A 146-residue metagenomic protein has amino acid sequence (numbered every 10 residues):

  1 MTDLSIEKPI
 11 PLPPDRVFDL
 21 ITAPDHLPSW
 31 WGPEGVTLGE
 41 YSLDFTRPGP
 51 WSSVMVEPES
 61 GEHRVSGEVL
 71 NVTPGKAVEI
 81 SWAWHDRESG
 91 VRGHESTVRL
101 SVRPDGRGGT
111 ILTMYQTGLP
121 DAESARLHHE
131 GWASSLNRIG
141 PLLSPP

Functional and structural regions predicted by a protein language model:
M1-L38: Hydrophobic ligand-binding cavity/cleft-lining segments
K8, Y41, V65-N71, E95-P104: Hydrophobic/aromatic beta-strand elements that line small-molecule binding cavities or substrate pockets in beta-rich
P14-D15, F45-T46, L70-A77, S101-I111: A short, structured loop/turn motif at beta-sheet edges
V17, L27, W51, V69 (+4 more regions): Hydrophobic pocket/interface hotspot
T22, L136-S144: Short amphipathic alpha-helical signal-transduction/dimerization elements
G39-A83: Glycine-rich portal/gate segments that line the openings of hydrophobic small-molecule binding cavities
S81-A133: Beta-strand/loop substructures that line and gate deep hydrophobic ligand-binding cavities in soluble
